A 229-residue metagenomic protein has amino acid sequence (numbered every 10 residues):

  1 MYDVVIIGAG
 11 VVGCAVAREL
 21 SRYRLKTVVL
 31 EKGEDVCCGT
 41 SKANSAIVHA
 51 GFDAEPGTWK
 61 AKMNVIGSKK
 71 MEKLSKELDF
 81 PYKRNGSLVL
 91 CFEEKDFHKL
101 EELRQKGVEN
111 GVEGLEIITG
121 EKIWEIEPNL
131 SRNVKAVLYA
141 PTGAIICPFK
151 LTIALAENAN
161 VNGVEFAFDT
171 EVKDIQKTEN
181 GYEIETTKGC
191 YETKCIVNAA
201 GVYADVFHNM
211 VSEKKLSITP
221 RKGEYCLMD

Functional and structural regions predicted by a protein language model:
Y2-V29: N-terminal Rossmann-like FAD-binding beta1-loop-alpha1 element of flavoenzymes
G8, A50, A199-A200: Short, well-ordered coil/turn residues at beta-beta hairpins and beta-strand->alpha-helix junctions within
S21-A43: Glycine-rich FAD pyrophosphate-binding loop
L25-T27, G114-L115, I196: Hydrophobic anchor at the start of a short beta-strand that flanks the dinucleotide cofactor-binding loop
C37, T193-D229: Central helical "cap/lid" subdomain
A46-I126: Dinucleotide-binding Rossmann-like beta1-alpha1 core, especially the glycine-rich loop that anchors the ADP
L138-C195, Y203: Helical element adjacent to the flavin cofactor pocket in flavoenzyme catalytic cores
